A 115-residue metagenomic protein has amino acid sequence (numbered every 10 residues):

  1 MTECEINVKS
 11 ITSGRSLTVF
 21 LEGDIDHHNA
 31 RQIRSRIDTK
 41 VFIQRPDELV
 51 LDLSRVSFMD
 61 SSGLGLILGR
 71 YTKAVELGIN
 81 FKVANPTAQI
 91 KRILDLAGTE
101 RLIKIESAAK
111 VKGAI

Functional and structural regions predicted by a protein language model:
M1-R55, T72-I115: STAS-like cytosolic regulatory interaction modules
F58-M59: Short, solvent-exposed loop/turn at the beta-strand->alpha-helix junction within individual leucine-rich repeat
I67-R70: Aromatic/hydrophobic pocket-lining residues that form π-stacking "cages" and hydrophobic walls in ligand
